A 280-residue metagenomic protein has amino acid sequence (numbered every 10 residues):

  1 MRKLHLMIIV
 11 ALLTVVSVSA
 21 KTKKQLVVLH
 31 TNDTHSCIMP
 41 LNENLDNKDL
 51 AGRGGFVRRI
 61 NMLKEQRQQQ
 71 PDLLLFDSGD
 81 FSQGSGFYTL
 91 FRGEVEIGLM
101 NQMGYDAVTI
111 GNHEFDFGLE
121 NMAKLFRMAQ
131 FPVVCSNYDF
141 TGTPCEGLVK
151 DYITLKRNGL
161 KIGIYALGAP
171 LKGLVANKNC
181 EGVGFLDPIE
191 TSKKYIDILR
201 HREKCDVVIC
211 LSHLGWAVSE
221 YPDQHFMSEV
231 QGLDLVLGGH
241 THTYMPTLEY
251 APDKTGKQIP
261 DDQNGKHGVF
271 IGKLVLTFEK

Functional and structural regions predicted by a protein language model:
M1-L4: Positively charged n-region of N-terminal signal peptides that target proteins for export
M7-V15: Bacterial N-terminal signal peptides
A20-K280: Acidic, metal/ion-coordinating pockets
